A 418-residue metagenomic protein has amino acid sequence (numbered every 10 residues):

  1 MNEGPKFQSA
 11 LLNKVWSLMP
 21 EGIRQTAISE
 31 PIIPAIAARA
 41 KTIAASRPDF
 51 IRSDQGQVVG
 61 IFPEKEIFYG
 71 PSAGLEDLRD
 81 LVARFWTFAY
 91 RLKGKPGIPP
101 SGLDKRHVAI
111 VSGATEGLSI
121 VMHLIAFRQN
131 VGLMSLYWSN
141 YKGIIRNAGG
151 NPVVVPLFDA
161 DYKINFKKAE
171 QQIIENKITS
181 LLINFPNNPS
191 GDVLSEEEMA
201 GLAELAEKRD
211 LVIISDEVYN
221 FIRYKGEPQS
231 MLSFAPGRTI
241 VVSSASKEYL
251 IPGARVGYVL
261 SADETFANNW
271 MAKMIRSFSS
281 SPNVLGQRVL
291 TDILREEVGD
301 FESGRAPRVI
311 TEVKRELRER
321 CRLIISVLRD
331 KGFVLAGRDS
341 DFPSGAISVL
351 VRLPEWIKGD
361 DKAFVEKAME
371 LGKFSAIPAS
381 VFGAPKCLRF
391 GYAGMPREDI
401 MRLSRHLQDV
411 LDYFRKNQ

Functional and structural regions predicted by a protein language model:
N2, R84, K367-A376, F382-Q418: PLP-dependent enzyme catalytic core of the Aspartate aminotransferase-like
G4-G113, I120, Y413-Q418: N-terminal small-domain helix-loop-helix segment of the aminotransferase-like
G4-L11, F85, G237-R315: Conserved core segment of the aminotransferase class I/II
I36, S53-G56, V82, V108 (+12 more regions): Generic structural signal for small/hydrophobic residues in well-ordered secondary structure, especially within
R47, A148, N176, K208-R209 (+1 more regions): Helix C-cap/helix->beta junction micro-motif
Q55-G60, G74, T115-E116, W138-S139 (+8 more regions): Short, solvent-exposed loop/turn segments at secondary-structure junctions
K65-L205, I214, N220-I240: Conserved core of the PLP fold type I
V284, T291, P307-I325, L335-L353: Conserved glycine-rich beta-strand-loop-beta hairpin in the small C-terminal domain of fold type I
